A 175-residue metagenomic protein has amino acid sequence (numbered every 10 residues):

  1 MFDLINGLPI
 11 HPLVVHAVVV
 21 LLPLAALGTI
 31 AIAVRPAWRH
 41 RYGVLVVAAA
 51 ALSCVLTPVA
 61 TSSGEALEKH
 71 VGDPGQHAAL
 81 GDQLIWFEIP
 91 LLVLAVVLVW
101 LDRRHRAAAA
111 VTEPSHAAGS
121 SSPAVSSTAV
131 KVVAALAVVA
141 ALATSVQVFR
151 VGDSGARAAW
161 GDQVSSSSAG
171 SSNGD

Functional and structural regions predicted by a protein language model:
M1-D175: Polytopic transmembrane helical bundles with strong interfacial aromatic enrichment
